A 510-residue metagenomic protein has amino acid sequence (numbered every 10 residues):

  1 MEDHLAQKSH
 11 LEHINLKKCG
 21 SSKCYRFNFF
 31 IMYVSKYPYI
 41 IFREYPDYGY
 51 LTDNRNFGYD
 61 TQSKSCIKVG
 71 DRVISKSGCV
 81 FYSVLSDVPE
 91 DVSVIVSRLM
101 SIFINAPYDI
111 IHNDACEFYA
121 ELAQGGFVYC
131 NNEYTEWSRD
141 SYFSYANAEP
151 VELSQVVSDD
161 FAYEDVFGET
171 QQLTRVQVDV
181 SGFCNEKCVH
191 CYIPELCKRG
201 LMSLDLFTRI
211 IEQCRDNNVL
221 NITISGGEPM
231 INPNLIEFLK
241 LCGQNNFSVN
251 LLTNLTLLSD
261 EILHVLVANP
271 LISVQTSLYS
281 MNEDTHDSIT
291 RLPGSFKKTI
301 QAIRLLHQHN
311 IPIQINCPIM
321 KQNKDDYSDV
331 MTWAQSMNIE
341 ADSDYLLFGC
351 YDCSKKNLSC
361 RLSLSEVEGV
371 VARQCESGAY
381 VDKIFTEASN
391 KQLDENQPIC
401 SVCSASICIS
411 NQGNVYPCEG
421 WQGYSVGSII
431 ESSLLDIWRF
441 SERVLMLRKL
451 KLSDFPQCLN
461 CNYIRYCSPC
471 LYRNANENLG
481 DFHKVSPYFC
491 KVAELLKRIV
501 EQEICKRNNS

Functional and structural regions predicted by a protein language model:
E2, K8, C19-K23, V69-V176 (+1 more regions): Long, charge-rich, low-complexity alpha-helical segments
G20, C24, F29, V34 (+1 more regions): Flexible mid-to-C-terminal extensions adjoining Fe-S/redox cofactors in radical SAM and related proteins
G49-S83: Short alpha-helical segments that sit at the start of domains
E169-D205: Canonical Radical SAM [4Fe-4S] cluster-binding loop centered on the CxxxCxxC motif and its immediate flanking residues
V176, I193, L204-S225, N232-F348: Radical SAM/AdoMet-radical enzyme domain recognition
C184, C188-C191, C400-C403, C418 (+3 more regions): Short cysteine clusters
S277-Y279, D284-V402, S406-Q412, G420-S432: Radical SAM enzyme [4Fe-4S]-AdoMet core and its adjacent flexible, acidic and glycine-rich loops/tails across
